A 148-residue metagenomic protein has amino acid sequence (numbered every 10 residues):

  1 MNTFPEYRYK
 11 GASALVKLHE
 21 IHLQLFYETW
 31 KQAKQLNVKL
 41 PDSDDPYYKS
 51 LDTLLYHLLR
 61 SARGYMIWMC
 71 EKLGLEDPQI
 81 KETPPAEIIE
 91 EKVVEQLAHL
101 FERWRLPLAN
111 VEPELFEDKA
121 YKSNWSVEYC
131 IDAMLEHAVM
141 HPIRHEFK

Functional and structural regions predicted by a protein language model:
M1, P5-E6, L15, T29 (+3 more regions): Intrinsically disordered, low-complexity regions
N2-P5, V16, V38-E82, Y121-K148: Short, contiguous alpha-helical
R8-I21: Charge-rich, low-complexity N-terminal segments
H19, Y27, P85-K122, Y129-K148: Acidic/histidine-rich alpha-helical segments that form the ligand environment of transition-metal centers
E20-L23, K34: Contiguous, function-dense segments enriched for cysteine-driven chemistry and partner/ligand-binding capacity
W30-N37, M66-L73, L108-L115: Long, hydrophobic, amphipathic alpha-helical segments used as structural scaffolds
